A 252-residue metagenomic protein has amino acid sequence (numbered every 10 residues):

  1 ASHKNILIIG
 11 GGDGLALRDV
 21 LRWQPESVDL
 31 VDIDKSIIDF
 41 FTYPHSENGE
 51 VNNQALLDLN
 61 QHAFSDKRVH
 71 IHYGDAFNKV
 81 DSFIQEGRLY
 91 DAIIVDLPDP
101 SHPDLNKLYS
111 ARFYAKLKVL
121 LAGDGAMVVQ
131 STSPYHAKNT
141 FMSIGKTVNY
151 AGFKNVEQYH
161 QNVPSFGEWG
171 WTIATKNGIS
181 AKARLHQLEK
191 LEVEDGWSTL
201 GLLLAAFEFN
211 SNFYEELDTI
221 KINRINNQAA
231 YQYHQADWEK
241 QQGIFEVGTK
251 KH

Functional and structural regions predicted by a protein language model:
A1-V129, Y135-I144, N149, S165-G167: The AdoMet/dcAdoMet-binding core of the Class I SAM-like
S82, N155-H252: Soluble small-group transferase modules, centered on the S-adenosyl donor enzyme superfamily
